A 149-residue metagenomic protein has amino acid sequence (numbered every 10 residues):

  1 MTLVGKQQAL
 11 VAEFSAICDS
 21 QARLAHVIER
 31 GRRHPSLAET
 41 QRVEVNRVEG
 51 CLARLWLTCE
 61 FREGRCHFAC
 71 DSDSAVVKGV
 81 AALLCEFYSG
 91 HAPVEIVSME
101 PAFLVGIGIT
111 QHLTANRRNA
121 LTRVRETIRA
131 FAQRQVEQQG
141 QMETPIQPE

Functional and structural regions predicted by a protein language model:
M1-Q41: Extended low-complexity intrinsically disordered regions
E13-F14, F87, H91, T110: Alpha-helix C-capping/helix-to-loop hinge sites
I17-S20, D71-V76, N116: Structural motif
R23, A53, V76-A81, A92 (+2 more regions): Amphipathic alpha-helical interface surfaces
G31, F87-Y88, A132: Generic structural signal for hydrophobic core residues of well-folded globular domains
E39-E60: Structured beta-strand/loop patches that form or line metal/cofactor-binding pockets in enzymes
T58-V76, C85-Y88: Conserved interaction-surface patches within small, structured recognition/assembly domains
S72, V94, M99, F103-E149: C-terminal binding/interaction regions
